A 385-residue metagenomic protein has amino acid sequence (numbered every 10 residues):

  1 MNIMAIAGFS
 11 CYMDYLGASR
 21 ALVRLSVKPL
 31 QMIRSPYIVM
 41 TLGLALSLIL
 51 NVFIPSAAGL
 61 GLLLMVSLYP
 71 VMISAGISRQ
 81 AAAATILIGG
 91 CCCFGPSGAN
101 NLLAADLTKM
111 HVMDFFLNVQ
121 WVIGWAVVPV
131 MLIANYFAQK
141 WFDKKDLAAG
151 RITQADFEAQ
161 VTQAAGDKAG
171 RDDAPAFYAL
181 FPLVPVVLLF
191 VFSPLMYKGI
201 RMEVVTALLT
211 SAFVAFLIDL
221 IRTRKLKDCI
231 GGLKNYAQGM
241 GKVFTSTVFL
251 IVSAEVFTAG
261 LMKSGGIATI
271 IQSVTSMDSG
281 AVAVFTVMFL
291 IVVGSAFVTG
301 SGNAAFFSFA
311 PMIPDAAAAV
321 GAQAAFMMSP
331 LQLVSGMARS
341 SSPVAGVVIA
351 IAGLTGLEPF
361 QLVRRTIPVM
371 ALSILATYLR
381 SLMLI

Functional and structural regions predicted by a protein language model:
M1-A21, V205, L209-G266: Core transmembrane alpha-helical segments of multi-pass membrane transporters/permeases
N2-I6, M32-S67, I251-A254, M277-D315 (+2 more regions): Hydrophobic alpha-helical transmembrane segments of multi-pass integral membrane proteins, predominantly secondary
I3-C11, L46-N51, I123-Q139, Y178-L195 (+4 more regions): Hydrophobic core segments of alpha-helical transmembrane domains in multi-pass membrane transport and ion-translocation
A21-M32, P70-S74, G231-K242, T269-S279 (+3 more regions): Short amphipathic alpha-helical coupling elements at transmembrane boundaries
R24, I33-L42, I73-T85, M113-V119 (+2 more regions): Membrane-interface alpha-helices at helix entry/exit sites of multi-pass transporters
S47-L64, Y69, S74-N118, I123 (+4 more regions): Alpha-helical transmembrane segments and, especially, the helix-loop junctions at the ends of these helices
A105-F115, P194-I200, G260-S276: Membrane-interface helix termini and inter-helical loops of multi-pass transporters
L117-N235, L354-R364, I385: Long, contiguous bundles of hydrophobic transmembrane helices that form the permeation core of multi-pass
